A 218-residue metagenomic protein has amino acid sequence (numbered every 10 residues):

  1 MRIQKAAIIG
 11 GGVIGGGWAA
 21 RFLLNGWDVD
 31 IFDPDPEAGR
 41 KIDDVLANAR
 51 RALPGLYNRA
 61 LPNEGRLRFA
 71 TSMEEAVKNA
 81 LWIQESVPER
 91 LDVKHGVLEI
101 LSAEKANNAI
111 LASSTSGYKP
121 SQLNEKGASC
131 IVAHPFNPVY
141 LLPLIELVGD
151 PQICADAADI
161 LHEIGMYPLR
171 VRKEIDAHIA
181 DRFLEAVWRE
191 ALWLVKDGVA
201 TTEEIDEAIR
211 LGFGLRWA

Functional and structural regions predicted by a protein language model:
M1-A52, E75: NAD(P)+-binding Rossmann beta1-loop-alpha1 motif at the extreme N-terminus of oxidoreductases
I9, F32, A70, S86 (+3 more regions): Structural motif
W18, W27, A128, M166 (+1 more regions): Short phosphate-binding/catalytic loops that engage adenosine nucleotides
P34-E37, A52-I110, G117-Y118: Rossmann-like NAD(P)-binding element
P34-L61, D150-I153, P168, D176-F183: Rossmann-like dinucleotide-binding cores of NAD(P)H-dependent redox enzymes
I110-K173, A177-D181: Rossmann-fold dinucleotide-binding core
E174-A218: Helical "substrate-binding/catalytic lid" subdomain of Rossmann-like NAD(P)-dependent dehydrogenases/reductases
